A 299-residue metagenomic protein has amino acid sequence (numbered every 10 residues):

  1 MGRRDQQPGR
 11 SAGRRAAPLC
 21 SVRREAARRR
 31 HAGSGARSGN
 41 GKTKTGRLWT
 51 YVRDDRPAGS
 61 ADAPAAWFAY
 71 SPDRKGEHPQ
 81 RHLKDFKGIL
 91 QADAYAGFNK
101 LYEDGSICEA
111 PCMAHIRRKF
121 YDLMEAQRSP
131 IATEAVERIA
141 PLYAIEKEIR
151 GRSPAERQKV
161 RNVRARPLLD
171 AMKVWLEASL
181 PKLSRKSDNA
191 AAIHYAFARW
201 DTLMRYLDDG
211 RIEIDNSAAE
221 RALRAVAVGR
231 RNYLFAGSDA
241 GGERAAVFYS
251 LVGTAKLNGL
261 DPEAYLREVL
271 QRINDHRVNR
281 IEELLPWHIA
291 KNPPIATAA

Functional and structural regions predicted by a protein language model:
M1-A299: Catalytic center-proximal scaffold of phosphoryl-transfer enzymes
